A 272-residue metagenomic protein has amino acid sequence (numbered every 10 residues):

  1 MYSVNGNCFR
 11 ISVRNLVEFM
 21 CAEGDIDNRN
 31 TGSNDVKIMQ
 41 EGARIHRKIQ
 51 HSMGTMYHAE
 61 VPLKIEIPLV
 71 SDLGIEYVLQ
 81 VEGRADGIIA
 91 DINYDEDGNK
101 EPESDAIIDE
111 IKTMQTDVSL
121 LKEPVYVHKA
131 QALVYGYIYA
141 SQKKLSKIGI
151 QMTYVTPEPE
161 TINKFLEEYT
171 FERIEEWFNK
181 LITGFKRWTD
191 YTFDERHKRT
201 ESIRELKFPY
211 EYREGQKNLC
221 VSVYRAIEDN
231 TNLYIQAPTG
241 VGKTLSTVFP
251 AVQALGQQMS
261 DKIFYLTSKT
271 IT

Functional and structural regions predicted by a protein language model:
M1-D95: Metal-dependent nuclease catalytic cores that hydrolyze phosphodiester bonds in DNA/RNA, characterized by
V70-E175: Mg2+/Mn2+-dependent nuclease catalytic core
R173-R204: Polybasic (Lys/Arg-rich)
F193-Q236: Conserved pre-motif I regulatory segment
E228-P250, K262-I263: Walker A/P-loop
A254-S260: Post-Walker A helix-loop "phosphate-sensing" segment adjacent to the P-loop in P-loop NTPases
K262-T272: Conserved Walker A/P-loop ATP-binding site and its immediately adjacent core in helicase/helicase-like ATPase domains
